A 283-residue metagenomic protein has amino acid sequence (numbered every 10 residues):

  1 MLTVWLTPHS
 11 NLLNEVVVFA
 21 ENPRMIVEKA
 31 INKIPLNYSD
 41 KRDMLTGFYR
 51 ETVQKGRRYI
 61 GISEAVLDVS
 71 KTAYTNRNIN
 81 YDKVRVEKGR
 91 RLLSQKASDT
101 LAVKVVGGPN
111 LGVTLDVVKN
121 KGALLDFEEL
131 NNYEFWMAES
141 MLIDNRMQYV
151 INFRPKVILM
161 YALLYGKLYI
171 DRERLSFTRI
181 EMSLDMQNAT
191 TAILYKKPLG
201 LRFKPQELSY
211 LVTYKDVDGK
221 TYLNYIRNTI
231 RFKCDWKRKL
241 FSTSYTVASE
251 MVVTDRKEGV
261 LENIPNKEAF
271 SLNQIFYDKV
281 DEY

Functional and structural regions predicted by a protein language model:
L6-P8: Interdomain boundary/hinge segments at the C-termini of tandem beta-sandwich modules
S10-N11, E15-L163, A189-T190, K237 (+1 more regions): Structured extracytoplasmic
R50-T52, R154-K156, Y169, S183-D185 (+1 more regions): Outer-membrane beta-barrel pore domains and translocons
L125-N131, M137-M147, T178-M251: Acidic, serine/threonine-rich low-complexity disordered tracts
Y161-D171, F177: Mid-length scaffold segments of soluble, non-membrane domains
D171-R172, D216: Short, acidic, Ser/Thr-enriched surface-loop or helix-capping motifs
